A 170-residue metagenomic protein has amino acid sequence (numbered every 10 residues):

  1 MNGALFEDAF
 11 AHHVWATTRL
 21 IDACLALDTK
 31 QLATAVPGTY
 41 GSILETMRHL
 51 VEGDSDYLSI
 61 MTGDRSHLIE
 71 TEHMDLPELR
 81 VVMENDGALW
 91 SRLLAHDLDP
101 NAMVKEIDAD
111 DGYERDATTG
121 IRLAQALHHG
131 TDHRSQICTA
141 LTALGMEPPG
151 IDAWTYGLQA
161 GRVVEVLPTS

Functional and structural regions predicted by a protein language model:
E7-D22, A26-E70, D110-S170: Short, contiguous alpha-helical
K30-A33, P100-E106: Glycine- and aromatic-rich loop/turn segments at beta-sheet edges
G63-M103: Helix-adjacent hinge/juxtasegments
